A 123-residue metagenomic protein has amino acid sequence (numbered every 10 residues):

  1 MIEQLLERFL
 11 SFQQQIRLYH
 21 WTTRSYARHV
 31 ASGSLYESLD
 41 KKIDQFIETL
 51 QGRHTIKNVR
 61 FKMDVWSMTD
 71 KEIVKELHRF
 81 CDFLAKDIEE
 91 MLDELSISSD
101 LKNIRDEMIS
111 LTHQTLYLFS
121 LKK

Functional and structural regions predicted by a protein language model:
M1-L6, F12, D70-I73, L77: Disorder-to-helix initiation segments
I2-E3, T115, K123: N-terminal charge/polar-biased segments
Q4, R8, A31-S34, S38 (+2 more regions): Alpha-helical initiation/capping and key positions within long helical/coiled-coil segments
E7-W21, K41-D44, E48, R79-E90 (+2 more regions): Generic structural signal for well-ordered, non-membrane alpha-helices
S11-S34, M91-S99: Helix-loop segments that flank and shape redox-cofactor active sites
V30-N58: Conserved alpha-helical segments that form or flank metal/cofactor-binding pockets of metalloenzymes
M63-L116: Acidic/histidine-rich alpha-helical segments that form the ligand environment of transition-metal centers
